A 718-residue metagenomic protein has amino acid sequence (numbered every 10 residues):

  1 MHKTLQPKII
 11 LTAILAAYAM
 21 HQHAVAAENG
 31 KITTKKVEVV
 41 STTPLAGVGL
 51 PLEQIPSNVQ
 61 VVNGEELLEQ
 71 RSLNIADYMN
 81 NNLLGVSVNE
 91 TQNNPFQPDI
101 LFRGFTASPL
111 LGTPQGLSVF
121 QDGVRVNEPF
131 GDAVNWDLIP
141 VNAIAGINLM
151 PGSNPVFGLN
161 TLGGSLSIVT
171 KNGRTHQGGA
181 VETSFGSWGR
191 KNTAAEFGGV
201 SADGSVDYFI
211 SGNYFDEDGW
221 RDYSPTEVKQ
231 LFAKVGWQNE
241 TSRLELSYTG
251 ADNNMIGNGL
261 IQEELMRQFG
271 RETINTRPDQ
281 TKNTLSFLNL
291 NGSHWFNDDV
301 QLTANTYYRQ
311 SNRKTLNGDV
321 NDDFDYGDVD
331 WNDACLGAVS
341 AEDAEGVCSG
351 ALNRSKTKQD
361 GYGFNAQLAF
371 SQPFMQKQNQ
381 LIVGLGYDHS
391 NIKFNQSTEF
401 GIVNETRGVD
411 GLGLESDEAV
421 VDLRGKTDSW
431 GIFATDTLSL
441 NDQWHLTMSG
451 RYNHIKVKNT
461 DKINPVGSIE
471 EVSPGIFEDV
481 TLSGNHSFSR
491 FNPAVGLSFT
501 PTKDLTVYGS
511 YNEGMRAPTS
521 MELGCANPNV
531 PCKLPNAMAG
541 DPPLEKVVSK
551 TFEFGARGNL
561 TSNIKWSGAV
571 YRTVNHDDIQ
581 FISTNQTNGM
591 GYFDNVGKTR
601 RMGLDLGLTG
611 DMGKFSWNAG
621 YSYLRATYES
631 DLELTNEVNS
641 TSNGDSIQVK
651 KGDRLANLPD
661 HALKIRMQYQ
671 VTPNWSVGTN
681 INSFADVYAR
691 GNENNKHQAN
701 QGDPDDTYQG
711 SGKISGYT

Functional and structural regions predicted by a protein language model:
T12, M20, A26, G198 (+6 more regions): Conserved C-terminal beta-signal and adjacent last beta-strands/turns of outer-membrane beta-barrel proteins
V61, Q92, P98-P151: Periplasmic plug
V126-E128, D137-A180: A beta-strand signature from Gram-negative outer-membrane beta-barrel systems, especially the internal plug domain
G178-A180, F185-D216, R221-N258, P278-N297 (+5 more regions): Transmembrane beta-barrel wall of Gram-negative outer-membrane proteins
R243-E245, N283-V466, S567-V570, L608-D611 (+2 more regions): Face-selective signature of the C-terminal outer-membrane beta-barrel domain
N291-W295, Q301-D319, T500, T506-N512 (+1 more regions): Membrane-embedded beta-barrel scaffold of Gram-negative outer-membrane proteins
Q359, Q378-D388, L423-V574, S622 (+1 more regions): Structural signature of Gram-negative outer-membrane beta-barrels, strongest in the C-terminal barrel of TonB-dependent
Q367-S371, D442-Q443, N563-H576, Y592-E693: Gram-negative outer-membrane beta-barrel transporters
